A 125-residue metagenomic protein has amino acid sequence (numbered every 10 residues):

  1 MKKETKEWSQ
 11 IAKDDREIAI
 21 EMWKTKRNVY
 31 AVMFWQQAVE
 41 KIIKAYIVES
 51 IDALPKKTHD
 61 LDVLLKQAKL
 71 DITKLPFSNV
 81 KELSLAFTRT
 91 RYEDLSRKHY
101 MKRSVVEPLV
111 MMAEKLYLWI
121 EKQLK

Functional and structural regions predicted by a protein language model:
M1-K125: Terminal alpha-helical segments
